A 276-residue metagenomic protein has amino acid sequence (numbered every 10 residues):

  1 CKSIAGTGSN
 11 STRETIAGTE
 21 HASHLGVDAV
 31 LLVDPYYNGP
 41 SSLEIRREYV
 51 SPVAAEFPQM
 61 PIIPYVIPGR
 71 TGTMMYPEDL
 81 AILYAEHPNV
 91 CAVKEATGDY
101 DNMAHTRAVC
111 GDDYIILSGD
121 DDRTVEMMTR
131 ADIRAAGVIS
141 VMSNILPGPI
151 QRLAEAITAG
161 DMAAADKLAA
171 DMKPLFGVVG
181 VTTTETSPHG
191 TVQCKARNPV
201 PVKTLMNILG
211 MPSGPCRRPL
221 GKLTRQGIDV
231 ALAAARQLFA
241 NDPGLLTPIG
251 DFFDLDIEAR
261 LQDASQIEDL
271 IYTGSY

Functional and structural regions predicted by a protein language model:
C1-M74, G221, L245-Y276: Active-site beta->alpha loop and helix N-cap motifs at the rims of alpha/beta catalytic domains
I4-G6, L117, A135, I208: Short glycine/serine/threonine-biased micro-segments
A17, E48, E78, D101 (+1 more regions): Short, contiguous clusters of charged residues that form electrostatic/catalytic patches at enzyme active sites, used
V33-Y49, K94-V109, D132-A136, L232-L255: Repeat-unit-sized solenoid/scaffold elements
P52-P61, I67-E185, T191-C194: Catalytic alpha/beta core domains of metabolic enzymes, predominantly
E126-Y276: Structured C-terminal cap/extension of enzyme domains
